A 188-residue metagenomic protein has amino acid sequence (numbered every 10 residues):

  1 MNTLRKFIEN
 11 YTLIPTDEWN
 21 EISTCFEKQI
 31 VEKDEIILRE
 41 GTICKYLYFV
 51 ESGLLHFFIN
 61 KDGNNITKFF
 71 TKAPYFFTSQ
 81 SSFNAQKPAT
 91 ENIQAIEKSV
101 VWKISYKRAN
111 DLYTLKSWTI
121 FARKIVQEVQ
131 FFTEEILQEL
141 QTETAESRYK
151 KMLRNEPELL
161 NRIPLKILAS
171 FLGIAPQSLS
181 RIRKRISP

Functional and structural regions predicted by a protein language model:
M1-E27, S82: Cyclic nucleotide-binding regulatory module and flanking cytosolic helices
E27, L54-F58, Y75, V100-V101: Short beta-strand segments in beta-sandwich/barrel cores
D34, K45-H56, A73-P74: Glycine- and acidic-residue-biased ligand/ion/polar-headgroup-sensing regions
I37-T42: Short phosphate-coordinating micro-motif centered on Lys-Gly-acidic
K61-T67: Hydrophobic/aromatic-rich structural module bridging two neighboring secondary-structure elements via a short loop
T67-I125: Cyclic-nucleotide recognition modules
V129-E139: Short, Lys/Arg-enriched N-terminal segment that forms or immediately precedes the first helix of a structured domain
E143-P188: Phosphate-/nucleic-acid-contacting segments
